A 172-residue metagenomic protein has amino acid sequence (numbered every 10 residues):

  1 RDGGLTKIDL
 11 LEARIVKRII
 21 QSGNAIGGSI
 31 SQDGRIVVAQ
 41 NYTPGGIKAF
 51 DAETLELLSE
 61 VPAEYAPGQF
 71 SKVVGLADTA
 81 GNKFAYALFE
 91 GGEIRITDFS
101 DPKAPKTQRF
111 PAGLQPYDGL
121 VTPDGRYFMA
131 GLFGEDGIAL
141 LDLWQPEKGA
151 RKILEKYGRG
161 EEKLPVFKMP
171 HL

Functional and structural regions predicted by a protein language model:
R1-L172: Predominantly soluble domains enriched in secretory-pathway, periplasmic, or organellar proteins
